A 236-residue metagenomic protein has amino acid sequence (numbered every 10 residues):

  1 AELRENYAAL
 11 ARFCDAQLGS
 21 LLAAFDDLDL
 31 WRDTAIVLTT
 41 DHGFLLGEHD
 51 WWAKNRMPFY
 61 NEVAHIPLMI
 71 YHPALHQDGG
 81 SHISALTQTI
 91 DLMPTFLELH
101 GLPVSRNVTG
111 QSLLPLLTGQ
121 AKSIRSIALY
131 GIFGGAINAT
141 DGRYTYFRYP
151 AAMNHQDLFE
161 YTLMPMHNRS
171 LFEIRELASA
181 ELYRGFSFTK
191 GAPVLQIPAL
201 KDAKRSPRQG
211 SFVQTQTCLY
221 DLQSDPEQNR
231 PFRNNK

Functional and structural regions predicted by a protein language model:
E2-A9, N55-R56, H76-T87, L99-V104 (+3 more regions): Active-site rim elements
E2-T34, L99: A long, amphipathic alpha-helix that forms part of the scaffold/cap immediately adjacent to metal-dependent active
E5-A8, R12-G19, V63-A64, T87-P94 (+4 more regions): A structural signal for well-ordered alpha-helical segments within the folded catalytic domains of diverse enzymes
L18, I36, D41, P67-L68 (+3 more regions): Generic structural signal for small/hydrophobic residues in well-ordered secondary structure, especially within
A24-Q88, R125-S126: Histidine-centered active-site microenvironments of extracellular/periplasmic hydrolases and transferases
F25, D29, P73, L99-V104 (+4 more regions): A generic secondary-structure signal for well-formed alpha-helical elements
R32-T34, G80-D141: Polar, surface-exposed loop/tail segments that function as active-site lids or cofactor/substrate-recognition elements
Y60-N61, F133-R233: C-terminal, low-complexity/hydrophilic appendages and adjacent surface loops of extracellular/periplasmic anionic
